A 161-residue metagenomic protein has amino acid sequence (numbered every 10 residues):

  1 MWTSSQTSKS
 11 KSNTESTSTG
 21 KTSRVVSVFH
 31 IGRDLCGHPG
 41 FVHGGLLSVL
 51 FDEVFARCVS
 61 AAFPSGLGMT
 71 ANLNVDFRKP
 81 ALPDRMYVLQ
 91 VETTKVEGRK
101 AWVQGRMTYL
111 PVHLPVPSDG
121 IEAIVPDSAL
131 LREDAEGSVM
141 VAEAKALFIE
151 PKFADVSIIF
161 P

Functional and structural regions predicted by a protein language model:
M1-R33: Non-catalytic linker/capping segments at the edges of enzyme domains
S4, R78, E92-V96: Short beta-strand micro-motifs enriched in acidic
G20-V26, N72, M86-V88, W102 (+1 more regions): Intrinsic-disorder/low-complexity, polar/charged segments enriched in Ser/Thr/Lys/Arg/Asp/Glu/Gln
R24, V42-S65: Active-site helix/loop of acyl-thioester processing domains in fatty-acid/polyketide metabolism, spanning hotdog-fold
I31-G45: Short histidine-centered catalytic/ligand-binding loop motif
F51, L73, L89-V91, G105 (+1 more regions): Structural signal for hydrophobic/aromatic residues that build the beta-strand cores of folded beta-sheet domains
V54-V88, A101, I121-S128: Hydrophobic beta-strand-centered segment that forms part of the acyl-chain substrate-binding groove
A81-P83, T94-P161: HotDog/MaoC-like acyl-thioester-processing domains
